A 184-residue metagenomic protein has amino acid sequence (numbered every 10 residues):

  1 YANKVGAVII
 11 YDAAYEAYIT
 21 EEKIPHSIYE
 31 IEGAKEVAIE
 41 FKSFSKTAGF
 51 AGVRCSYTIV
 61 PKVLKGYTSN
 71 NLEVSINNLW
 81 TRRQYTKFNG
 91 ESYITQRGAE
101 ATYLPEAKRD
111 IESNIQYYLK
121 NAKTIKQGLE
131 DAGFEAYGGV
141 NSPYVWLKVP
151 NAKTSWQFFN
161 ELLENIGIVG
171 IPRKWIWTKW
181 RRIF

Functional and structural regions predicted by a protein language model:
Y1-F184: PLP-dependent class I/II
